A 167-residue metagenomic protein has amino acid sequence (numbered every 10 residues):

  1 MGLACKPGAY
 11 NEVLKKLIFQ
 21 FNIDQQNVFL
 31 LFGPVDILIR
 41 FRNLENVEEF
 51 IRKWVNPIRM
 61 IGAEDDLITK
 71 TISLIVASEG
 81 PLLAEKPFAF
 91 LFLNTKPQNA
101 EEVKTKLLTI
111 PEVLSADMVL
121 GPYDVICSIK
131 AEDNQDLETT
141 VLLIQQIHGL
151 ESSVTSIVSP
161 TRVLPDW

Functional and structural regions predicted by a protein language model:
M1-W167: A compositional/biophysical signature of low hydrophobicity enriched in polar/charged and small residues
